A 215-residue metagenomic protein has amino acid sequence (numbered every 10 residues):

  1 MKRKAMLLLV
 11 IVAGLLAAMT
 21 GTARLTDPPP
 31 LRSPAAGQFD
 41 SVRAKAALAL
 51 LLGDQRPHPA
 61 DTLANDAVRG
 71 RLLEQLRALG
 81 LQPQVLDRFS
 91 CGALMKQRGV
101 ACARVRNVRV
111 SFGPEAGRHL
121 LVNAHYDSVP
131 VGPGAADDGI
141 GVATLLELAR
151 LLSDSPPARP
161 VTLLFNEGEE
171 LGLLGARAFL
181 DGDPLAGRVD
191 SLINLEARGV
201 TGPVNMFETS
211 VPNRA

Functional and structural regions predicted by a protein language model:
M1-K4: Positively charged n-region of N-terminal signal peptides that target proteins for export
M6-G21: Hydrophobic membrane-insertion alpha-helices, especially the h-region of bacterial N-terminal signal peptides
M19-P30: C-terminal region of N-terminal signal peptides and the immediate post-cleavage residues of exported proteins
P29-A215: Soluble extramembrane regions of membrane proteins in the secretory/endomembrane system
